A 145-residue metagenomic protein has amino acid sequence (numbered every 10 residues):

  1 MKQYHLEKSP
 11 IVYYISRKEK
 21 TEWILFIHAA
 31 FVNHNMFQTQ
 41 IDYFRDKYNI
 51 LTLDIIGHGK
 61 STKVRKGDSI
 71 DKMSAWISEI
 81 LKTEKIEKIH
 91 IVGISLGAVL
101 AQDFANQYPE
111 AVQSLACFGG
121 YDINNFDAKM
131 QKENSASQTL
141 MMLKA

Functional and structural regions predicted by a protein language model:
M1-P10: N-terminal cap/lid segment of alpha/beta-hydrolase-fold proteins
V12-K63: Conserved HGGG/HGGXW glycine-rich cap/lid loop of the alpha/beta-hydrolase fold
W23, N49, E87-H90, A111-S114: Structural signature of beta-strand start/N-cap positions in the alpha/beta core of ABC transporter nucleotide-binding
V32, G57, A98, D122-I123: Active-site micro-motifs of SAM-dependent methyltransferase domains
L51-V92: Active-site loop/oxyanion-hole signature of alpha/beta-hydrolase fold enzymes
G93-G97, A101: Gly/Ala-rich beta-loop-alpha elbow adjacent to hydrolase catalytic centers
Q102, N106-Q107, Q113-K144: Flexible "cap/lid" loop of the alpha/beta hydrolase fold
